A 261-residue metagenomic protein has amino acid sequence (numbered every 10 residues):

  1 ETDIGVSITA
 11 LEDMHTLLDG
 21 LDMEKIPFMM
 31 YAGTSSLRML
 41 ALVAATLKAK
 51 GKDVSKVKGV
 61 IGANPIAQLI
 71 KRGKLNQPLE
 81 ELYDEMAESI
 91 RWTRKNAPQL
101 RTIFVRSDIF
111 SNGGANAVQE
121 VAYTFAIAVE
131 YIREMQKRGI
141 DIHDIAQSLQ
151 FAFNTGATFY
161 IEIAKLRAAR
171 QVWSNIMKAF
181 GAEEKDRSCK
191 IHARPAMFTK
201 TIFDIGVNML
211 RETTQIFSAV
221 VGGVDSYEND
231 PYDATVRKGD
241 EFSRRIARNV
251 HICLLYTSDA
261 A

Functional and structural regions predicted by a protein language model:
E1-G156, I161, E183, R187-H192 (+3 more regions): Catalytic alpha/beta active-site cores
S89-I90, I176, E212-Q215: Glycine-rich, charged/polar anion/phosphate-binding loops that engage phosphate groups from diverse ligands
A115-A122, G156-A168, A196-M209, R237-A247: Short glycine/threonine-rich loop-to-helix capping motif typified by GTGT followed within a few residues by an Asp-Pro
I176-K178, S188: Outer-membrane beta-barrel translocator/pore domains, especially the C-terminal barrels of Gram-negative outer-membrane
E183-I191, F203-D230, D240-L255: Flexible glycine/proline-rich, aromatic-decorated loop/lid segments
Y256-A261: Conserved small/polar residues in nucleotide/adenosyl-binding loops
